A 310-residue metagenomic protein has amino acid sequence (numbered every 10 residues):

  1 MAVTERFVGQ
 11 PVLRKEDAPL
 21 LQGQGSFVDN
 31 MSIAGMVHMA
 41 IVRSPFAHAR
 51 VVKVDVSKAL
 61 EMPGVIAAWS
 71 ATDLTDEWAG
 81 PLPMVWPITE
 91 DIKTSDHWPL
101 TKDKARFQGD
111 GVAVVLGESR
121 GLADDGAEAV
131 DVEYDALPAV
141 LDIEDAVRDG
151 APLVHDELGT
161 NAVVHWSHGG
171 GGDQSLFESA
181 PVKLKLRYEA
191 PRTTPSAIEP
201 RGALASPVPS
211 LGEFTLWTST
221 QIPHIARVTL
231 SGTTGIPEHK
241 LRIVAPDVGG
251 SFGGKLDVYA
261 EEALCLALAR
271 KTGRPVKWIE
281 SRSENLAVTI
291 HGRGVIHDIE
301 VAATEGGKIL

Functional and structural regions predicted by a protein language model:
M1-G159: Flexible, low-hydrophobicity surface segments
E5, D76, S95, L122-D142 (+6 more regions): Gly/Pro-rich active-site capping loops and adjacent beta-alpha segments that organize cofactor/substrate pockets
F7, G23-F27, W98-L100, Y188-R192 (+3 more regions): Glycine-rich, charged/polar anion/phosphate-binding loops that engage phosphate groups from diverse ligands
L13, M31-G35, H97-P99, K104-G109 (+7 more regions): Solvent-exposed alpha-helices and their adjacent loops that cap or buttress functional pockets in soluble metabolic
D17, H38-V42, V52, D103 (+11 more regions): Structural beta-strand/beta-sheet cores of well-ordered domains, especially the beta-sheet scaffolds that support
I41-T72, V112-Y134, A203-T272: Alpha-helical support elements that line or immediately flank enzyme active sites and cofactor-binding pockets
P87-L122, G253-E305: Glycine-rich and small/hydrophobic secondary-structure elements
R148-T234: Helix-loop-helix junctions that connect adjacent transmembrane helices in secondary transporters/permeases, recognized
